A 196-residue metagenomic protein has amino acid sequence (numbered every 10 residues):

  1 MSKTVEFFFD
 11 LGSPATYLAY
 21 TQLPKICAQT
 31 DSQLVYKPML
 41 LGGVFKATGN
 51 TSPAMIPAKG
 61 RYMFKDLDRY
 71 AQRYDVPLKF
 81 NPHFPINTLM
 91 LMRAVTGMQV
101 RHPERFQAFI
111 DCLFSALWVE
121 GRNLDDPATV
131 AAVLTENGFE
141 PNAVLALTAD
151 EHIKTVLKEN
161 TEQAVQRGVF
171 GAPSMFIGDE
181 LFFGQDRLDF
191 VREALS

Functional and structural regions predicted by a protein language model:
M1-V5, M55-P57: Amphipathic repeat-derived elements
K3-E6, G12-S32, V100, E104 (+2 more regions): C-terminal cap of thioredoxin/glutaredoxin-like
L11, A15-L117: Structural alpha/beta surface segment adjacent to cysteine/selenocysteine redox centers across thiol/disulfide enzymes
